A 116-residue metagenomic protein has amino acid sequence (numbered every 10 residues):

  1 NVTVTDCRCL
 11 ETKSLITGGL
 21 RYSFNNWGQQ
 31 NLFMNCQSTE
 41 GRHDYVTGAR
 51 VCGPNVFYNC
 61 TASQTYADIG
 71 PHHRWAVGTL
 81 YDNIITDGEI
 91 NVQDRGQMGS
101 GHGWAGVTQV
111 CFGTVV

Functional and structural regions predicted by a protein language model:
V2-S14, W27-H43, V51-Y66, W75-G88 (+1 more regions): Right-handed parallel beta-helix
C9-S23, N91-G101: Acidic/polar low-complexity surface segments
Y45, S63-G70, N91-S100: Short beta-alpha connecting loops at secondary-structure transitions that line or flank enzyme active sites
